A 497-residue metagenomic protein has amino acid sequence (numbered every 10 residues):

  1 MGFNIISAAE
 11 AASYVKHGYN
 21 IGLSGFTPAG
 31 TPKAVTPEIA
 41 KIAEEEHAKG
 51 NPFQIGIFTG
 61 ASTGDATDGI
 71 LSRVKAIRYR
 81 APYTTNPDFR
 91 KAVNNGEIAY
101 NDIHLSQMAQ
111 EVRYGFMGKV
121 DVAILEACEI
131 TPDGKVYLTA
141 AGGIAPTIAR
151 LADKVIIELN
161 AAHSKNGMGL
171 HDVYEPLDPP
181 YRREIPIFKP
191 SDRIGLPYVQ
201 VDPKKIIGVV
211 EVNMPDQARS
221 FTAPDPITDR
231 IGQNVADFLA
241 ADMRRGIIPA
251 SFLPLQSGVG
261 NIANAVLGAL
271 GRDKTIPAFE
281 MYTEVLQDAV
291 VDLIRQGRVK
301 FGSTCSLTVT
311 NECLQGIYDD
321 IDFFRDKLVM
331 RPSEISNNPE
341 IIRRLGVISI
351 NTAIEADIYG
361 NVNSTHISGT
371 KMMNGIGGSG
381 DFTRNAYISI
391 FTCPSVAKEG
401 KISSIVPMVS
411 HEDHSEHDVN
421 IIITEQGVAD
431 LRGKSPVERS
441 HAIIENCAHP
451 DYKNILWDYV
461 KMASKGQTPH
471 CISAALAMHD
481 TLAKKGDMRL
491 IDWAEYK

Functional and structural regions predicted by a protein language model:
M1-K497: Conserved alpha/beta enzyme-core scaffold
